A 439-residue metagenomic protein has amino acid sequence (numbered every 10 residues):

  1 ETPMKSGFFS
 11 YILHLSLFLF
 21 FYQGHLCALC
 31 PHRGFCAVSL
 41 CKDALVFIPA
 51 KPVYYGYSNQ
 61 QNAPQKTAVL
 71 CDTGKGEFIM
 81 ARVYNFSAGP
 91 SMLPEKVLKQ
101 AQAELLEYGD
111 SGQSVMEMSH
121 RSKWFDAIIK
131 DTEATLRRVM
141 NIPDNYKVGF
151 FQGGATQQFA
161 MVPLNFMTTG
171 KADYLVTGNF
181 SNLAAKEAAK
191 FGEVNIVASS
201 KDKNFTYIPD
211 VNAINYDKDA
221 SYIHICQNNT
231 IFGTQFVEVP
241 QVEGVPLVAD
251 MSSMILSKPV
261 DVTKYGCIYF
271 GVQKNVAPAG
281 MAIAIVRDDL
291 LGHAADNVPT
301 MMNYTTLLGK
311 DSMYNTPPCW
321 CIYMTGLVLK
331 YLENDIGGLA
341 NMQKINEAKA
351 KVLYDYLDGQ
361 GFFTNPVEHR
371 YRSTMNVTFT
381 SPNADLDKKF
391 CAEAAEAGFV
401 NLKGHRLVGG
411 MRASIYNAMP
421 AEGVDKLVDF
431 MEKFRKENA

Functional and structural regions predicted by a protein language model:
F20, V46, Y54-I79: Short, Lys/Arg-enriched N-terminal segments with co-localized hydrophobic residues within the first ~10-30 amino acids
A81-V83, G409-A439: PLP-dependent enzyme catalytic core of the Aspartate aminotransferase-like
R82-E133: A glycine-/small-polar-enriched, mobile loop at the entrance of the PLP active site in fold-type I
G89, A188, S199-I255: Active-site phosphate-binding strand-loop segment of PLP-dependent enzymes
S111-Q158, N165, N179, E187: Conserved N-terminal alpha-helix of the aminotransferase class I/II PLP-enzyme fold
T156-I223: PLP-dependent aminotransferase-like
C267, V272-Y354, E368, E437-A439: Active-site C-terminal subdomain of aminotransferase-like
F363-E393: Conserved PLP-binding catalytic core of the aspartate aminotransferase-like
